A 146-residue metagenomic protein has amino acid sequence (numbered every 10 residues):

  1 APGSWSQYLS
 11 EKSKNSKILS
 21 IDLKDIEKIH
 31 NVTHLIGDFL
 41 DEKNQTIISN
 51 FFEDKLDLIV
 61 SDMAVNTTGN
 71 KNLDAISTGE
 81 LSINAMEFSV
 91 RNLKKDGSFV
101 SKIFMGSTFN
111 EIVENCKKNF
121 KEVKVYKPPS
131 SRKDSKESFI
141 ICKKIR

Functional and structural regions predicted by a protein language model:
A1-K14: Conserved SAM-binding loop of SAM-dependent methyltransferases across substrates and taxa, primarily the Class I
L9, I48, A85-S89, C116: Class I S-adenosylmethionine-dependent transferase superfamily signal
K14-S16, N92-S98: Short glycine-dipeptide loop
N15, I21-T68: S-adenosyl-L-methionine
L23, M63-A64, K102-M105, P128-P129: Short strand-turn motif at the edge of the Rossmann-like AdoMet-binding core
T67-T78: Glycine/threonine-rich flexible loop motifs
S77-K95: A short glycine-rich, Lys/Arg-flanked "PGG" loop and its adjoining helix->strand segment in the class I
M105-R146: Class I S-adenosyl-L-methionine
